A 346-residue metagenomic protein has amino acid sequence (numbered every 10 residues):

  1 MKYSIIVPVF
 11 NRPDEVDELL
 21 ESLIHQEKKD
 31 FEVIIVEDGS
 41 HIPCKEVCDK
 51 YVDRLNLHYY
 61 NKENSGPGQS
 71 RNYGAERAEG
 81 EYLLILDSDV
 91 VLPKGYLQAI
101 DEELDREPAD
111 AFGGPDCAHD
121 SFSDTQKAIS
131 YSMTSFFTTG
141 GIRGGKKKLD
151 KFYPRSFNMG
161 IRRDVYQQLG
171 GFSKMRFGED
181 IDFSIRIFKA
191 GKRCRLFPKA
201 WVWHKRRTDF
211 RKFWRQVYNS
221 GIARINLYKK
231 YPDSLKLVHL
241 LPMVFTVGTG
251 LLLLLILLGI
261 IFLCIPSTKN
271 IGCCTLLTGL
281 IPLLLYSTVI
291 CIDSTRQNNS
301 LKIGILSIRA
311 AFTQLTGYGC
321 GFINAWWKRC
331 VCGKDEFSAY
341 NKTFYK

Functional and structural regions predicted by a protein language model:
E21-D30: Short, acidic, metal-binding catalytic loop of nucleotide-sugar glycosyltransferases
S22, E37-E46, N64-S65, D87-P93: A conserved acidic beta->alpha catalytic loop
I42-P43, V90-E103, I185: Acidic donor-binding/catalytic loop of UDP-sugar-dependent glycosyltransferases, especially processive GT2
K62-A78, A99, L149, Y153-F157: Glycine-rich, basic loop-to-helix element that forms the pyrophosphate-binding segment of sugar-nucleotide handling
L83: Short aromatic/hydrophobic "clamp" motif used to bind/position activated sugar donors
G95-K127, W201, K205: Conserved donor NDP-sugar-binding/catalytic core segment of glycosyltransferases
S173-L235: Catalytic donor/gating beta->alpha subdomain of glycosyltransferases that bind UDP-sugars
F245-V331: Membrane-embedded multi-pass helical conduit in multi-pass membrane proteins, especially envelope-biosynthetic
